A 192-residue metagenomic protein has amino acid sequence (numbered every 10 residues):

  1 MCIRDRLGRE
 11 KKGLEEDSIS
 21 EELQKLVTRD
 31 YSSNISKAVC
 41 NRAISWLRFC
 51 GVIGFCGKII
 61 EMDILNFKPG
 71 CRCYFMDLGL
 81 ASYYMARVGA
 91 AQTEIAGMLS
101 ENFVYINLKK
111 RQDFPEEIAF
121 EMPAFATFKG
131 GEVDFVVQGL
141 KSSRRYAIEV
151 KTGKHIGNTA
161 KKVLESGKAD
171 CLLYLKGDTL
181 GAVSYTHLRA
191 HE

Functional and structural regions predicted by a protein language model:
M1-R6, V183-E192: Conserved small/polar residues in nucleotide/adenosyl-binding loops
R4-E132: Accessory nucleic acid-recognition modules appended to NTPase machines
C56, G79, V136, K151 (+1 more regions): Anionic group-transfer/hydrolysis microenvironments
E61, A81, S143, H155 (+1 more regions): Surface-exposed, flexible loop/turn segments at secondary-structure boundaries
Y74, Y146-I148, L173-L175: Hydrophobic/aromatic beta-strand patches that form the interior of the parallel beta-sheet core in alpha/beta enzyme
L108, V133-G139, R144-K154: Conserved catalytic cores of phosphodiester-cleaving nucleases, focusing on short active-site segments
I118-A119, T127-G131, G139-S143, L164-K168: A structural signal for short secondary-structure junctions
K151-L188: Catalytic cores of nucleic-acid endonucleases
